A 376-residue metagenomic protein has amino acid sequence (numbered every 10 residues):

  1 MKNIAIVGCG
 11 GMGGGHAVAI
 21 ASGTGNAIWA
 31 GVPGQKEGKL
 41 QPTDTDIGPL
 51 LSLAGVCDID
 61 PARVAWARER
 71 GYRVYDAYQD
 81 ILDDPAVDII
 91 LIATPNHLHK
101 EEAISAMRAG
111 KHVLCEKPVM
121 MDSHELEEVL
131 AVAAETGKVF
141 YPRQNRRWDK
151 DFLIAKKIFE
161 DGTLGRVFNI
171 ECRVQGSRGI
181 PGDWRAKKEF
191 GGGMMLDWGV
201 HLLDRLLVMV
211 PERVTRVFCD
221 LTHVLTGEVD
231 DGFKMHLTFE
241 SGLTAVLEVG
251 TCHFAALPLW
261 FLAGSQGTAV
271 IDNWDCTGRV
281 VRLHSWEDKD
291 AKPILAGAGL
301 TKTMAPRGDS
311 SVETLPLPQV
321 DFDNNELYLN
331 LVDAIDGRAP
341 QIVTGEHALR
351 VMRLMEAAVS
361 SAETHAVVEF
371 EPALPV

Functional and structural regions predicted by a protein language model:
M1-R70: N-terminal Rossmann-like dinucleotide-binding module
M12, V139, R146-T226, H365: Predominantly a Rossmann-like dinucleotide-binding segment in NAD(P)-dependent oxidoreductases
D44, N145, Q266-V343, V376: C-terminal glycine/acidic-rich active-site capping loop/insertion
Y72-D80: Conserved SAM-binding strand-loop segment of SAM-dependent methyltransferases
I89-L91, P316, N330-V376: C-terminal helix-rich "cap/oligomerization" subdomain common to oxidoreductases
I89-N96, K100-R147, G162: Beta-strand-loop-alpha-helix segment that lines the small-molecule cofactor/substrate pocket of alpha/beta enzymes
V200, E248-A256: Glycine-rich phosphate/pyrophosphate-binding beta-alpha loops
